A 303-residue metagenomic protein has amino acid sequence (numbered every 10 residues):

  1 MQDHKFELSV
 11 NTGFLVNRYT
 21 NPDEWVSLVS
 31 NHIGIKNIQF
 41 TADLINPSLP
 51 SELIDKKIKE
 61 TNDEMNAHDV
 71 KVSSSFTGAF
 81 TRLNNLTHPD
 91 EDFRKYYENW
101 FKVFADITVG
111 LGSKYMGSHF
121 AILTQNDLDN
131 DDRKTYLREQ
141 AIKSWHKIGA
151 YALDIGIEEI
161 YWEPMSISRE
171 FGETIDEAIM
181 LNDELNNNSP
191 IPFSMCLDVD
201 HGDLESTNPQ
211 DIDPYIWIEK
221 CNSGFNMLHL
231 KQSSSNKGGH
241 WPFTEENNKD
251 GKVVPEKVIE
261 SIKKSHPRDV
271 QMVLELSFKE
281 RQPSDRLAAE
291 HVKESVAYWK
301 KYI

Functional and structural regions predicted by a protein language model:
M1-S113, L153, S189-C196, R286-I303: N-terminal pre-domain/capping segments
Q2-D3, A67, L86-S194: Active-site acidic/histidine proton-transfer and metal-coordination neighborhood in alpha/beta enzyme cores
D3-E7, Y151-E246: Acidic/histidine-rich catalytic cores of soluble enzymes
F14-V16, A42-L44, G78-T81, I122-T124 (+4 more regions): Active-site-proximal loop/turn and secondary-structure-junction residues that shape catalytic pockets, frequently
I35-K36, K71, K114, E158 (+2 more regions): Short acidic/polar active-site loop segments enriched in Thr and Asp
K36-I38, S73-G78, G117-H119, S194-L197 (+2 more regions): Non-cysteine beta-strand/loop elements that form the S-adenosyl-L-methionine
N46-S48, R82-T87, T124-D129, L204 (+2 more regions): A short acidic, helix-capping loop that chelates divalent metal ions and anchors anionic groups
L49-E60, H88-W100, D129-Q140, R169-M180 (+3 more regions): Alpha-helix N-cap and loop-to-helix initiation/capping positions
